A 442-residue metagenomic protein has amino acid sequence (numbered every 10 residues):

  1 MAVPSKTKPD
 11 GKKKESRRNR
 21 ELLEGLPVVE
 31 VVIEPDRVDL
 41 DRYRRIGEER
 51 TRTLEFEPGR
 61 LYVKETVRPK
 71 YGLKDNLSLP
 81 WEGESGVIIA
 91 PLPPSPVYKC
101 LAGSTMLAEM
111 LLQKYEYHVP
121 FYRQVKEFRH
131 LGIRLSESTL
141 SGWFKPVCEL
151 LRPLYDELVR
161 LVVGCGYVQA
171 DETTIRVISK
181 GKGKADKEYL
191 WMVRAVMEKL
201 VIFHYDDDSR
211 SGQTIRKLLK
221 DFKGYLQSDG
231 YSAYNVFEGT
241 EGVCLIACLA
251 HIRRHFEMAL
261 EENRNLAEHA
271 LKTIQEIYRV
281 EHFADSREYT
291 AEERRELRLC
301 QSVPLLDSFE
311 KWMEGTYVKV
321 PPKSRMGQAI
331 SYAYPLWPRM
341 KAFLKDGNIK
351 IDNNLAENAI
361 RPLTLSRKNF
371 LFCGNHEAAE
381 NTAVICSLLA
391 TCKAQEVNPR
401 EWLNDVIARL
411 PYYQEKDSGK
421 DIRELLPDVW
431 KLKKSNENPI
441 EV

Functional and structural regions predicted by a protein language model:
M1, V38, L73, Q124 (+6 more regions): Short, conserved catalytic/metal-binding motifs centered on acidic residues
M1-G11, S16-L40, Y122-K217, D221 (+3 more regions): Gly/Pro-rich turn-and-neighbor structural signature
M1-L101, Q169-A170, Q301, K433 (+1 more regions): Short, flexible loop/hinge motifs at secondary-structure junctions
L40-D41, Y234-E241: Short active-site loop/helix that positions an aromatic residue
P58-G166: Short, positively charged, Gly/Tyr-enriched micro-motifs that form contact patches at catalytic or ligand/partner
M106-L112, V125, R253-R294: Conserved catalytic alpha/beta cores of large enzymes that bind or transform nucleotide phosphates and polynucleotides
Y167-V168, G230, G239-K272: Conserved beta-strand -> loop -> alpha-helix junction used to position metal-binding or nucleic-acid-contacting
G224, Y231-A233, K272-V442: Acidic/histidine-rich catalytic cores and adjacent linkers of DNA breakage/strand-transfer/modification proteins
